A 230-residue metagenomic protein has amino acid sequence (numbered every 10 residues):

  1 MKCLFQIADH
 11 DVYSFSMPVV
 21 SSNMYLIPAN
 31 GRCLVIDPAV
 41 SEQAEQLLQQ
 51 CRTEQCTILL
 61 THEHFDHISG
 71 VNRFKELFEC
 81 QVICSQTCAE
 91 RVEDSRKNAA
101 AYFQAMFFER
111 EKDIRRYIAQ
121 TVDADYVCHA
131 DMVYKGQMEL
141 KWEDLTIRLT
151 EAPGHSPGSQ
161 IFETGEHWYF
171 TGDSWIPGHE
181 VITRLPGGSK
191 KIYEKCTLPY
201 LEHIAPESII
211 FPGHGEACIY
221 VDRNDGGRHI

Functional and structural regions predicted by a protein language model:
K2-C51, I161-G172: Conserved beta-strand hairpin/beta-sheet module of binuclear metal-dependent hydrolase folds, prominently
L4-Q6, Y25-L26, V133-T164: Core dinuclear metal-dependent hydrolase active-site scaffold
F5-V12, R116-V122, W142-L145: Short Pro/Gly-enriched beta-strand edge/turn motifs at strand-loop
F15-M17, H129-D131, E151-P153: Short Gly/Pro-enriched turn/cap motifs at secondary-structure boundaries
C33, T146-H229: Metallo-beta-lactamase
C33-D37, T57-L60, E151: Short catalytic-loop micro-motif centered on adjacent basic/acidic residues
V40, Q86-A89, W175-I176: Short, acidic/turn-prone active-site loops that include or flank metal/cofactor- and phosphate-binding residues
E45, Q49-E139, R228-H229: Active-site HxH/HxHxD metal-binding segment of metal-dependent hydrolases
